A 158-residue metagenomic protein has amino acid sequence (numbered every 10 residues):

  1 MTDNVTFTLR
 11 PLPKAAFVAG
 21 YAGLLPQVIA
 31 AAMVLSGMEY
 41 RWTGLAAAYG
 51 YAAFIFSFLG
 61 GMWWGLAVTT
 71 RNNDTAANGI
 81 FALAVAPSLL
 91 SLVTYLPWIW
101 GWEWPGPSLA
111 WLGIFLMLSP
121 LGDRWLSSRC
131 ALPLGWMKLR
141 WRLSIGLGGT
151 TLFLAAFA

Functional and structural regions predicted by a protein language model:
M1-L12: Short, Lys/Arg-rich, polar N-terminal cytosolic tail immediately upstream of the first transmembrane signal-anchor
G23-A30, F81-L92, L139-L154: Small-residue-rich segments of transmembrane alpha-helices in multi-pass membrane proteins, especially helix faces
M33-L45: Short, hydrophobic transmembrane alpha-helix segments
W42-F58: Loop-to-helix transition at the N-terminal end of transmembrane alpha-helices
F54-I55, L59, I114-W125: Alpha-helical transmembrane segments and their membrane-interface exit regions
G65-P97: Helix-adjacent hinge/juxtasegments
Y95-L118: Transmembrane helix-loop-helix
G122, L126-G148: Interfacial loop-to-transmembrane junctions
